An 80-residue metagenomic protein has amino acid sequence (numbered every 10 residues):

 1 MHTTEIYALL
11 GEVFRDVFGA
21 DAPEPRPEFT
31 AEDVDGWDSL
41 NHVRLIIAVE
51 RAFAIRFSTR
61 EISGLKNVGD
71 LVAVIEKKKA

Functional and structural regions predicted by a protein language model:
M1-P23, E76-K79: Thiotemplate assembly-line natural product biosynthesis machinery
T4-Y7, R60, G69: Residues in well-ordered alpha-helical elements
V17-G36, A52-K66: Phosphopantetheine carrier-protein modules
N41: Two-component histidine kinase catalytic core, primarily the HATPase_c
V68-V74: Short, cationic-aromatic polyanion-contact patches
